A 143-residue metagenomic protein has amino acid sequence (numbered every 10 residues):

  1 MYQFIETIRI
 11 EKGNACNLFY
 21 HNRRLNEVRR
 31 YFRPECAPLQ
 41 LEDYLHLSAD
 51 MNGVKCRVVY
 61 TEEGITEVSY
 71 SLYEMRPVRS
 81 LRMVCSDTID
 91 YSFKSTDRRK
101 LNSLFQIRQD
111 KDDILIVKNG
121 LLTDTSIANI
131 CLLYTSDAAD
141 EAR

Functional and structural regions predicted by a protein language model:
M1-L121: Conserved alpha/beta cores of soluble small-molecule-handling proteins
I114-L115, N129-L132: Short beta-strand scaffold segments in enzyme catalytic cores
Y134-R143: Single conserved hydrophobic/aromatic residue that forms the stacking wall/gate of nucleotide- or nucleobase-binding
